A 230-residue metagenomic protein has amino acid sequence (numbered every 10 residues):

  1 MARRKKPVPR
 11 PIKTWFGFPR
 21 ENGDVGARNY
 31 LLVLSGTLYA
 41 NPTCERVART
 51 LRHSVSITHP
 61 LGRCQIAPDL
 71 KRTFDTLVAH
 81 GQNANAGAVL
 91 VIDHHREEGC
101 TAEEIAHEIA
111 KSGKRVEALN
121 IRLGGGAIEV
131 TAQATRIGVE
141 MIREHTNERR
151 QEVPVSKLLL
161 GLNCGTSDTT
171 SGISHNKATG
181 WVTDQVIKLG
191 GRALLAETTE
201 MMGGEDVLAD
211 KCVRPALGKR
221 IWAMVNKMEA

Functional and structural regions predicted by a protein language model:
A2-N163, S167-A230: Metallocofactor- and cofactor-centric catalytic cores in central/energy metabolism, strongly enriched
